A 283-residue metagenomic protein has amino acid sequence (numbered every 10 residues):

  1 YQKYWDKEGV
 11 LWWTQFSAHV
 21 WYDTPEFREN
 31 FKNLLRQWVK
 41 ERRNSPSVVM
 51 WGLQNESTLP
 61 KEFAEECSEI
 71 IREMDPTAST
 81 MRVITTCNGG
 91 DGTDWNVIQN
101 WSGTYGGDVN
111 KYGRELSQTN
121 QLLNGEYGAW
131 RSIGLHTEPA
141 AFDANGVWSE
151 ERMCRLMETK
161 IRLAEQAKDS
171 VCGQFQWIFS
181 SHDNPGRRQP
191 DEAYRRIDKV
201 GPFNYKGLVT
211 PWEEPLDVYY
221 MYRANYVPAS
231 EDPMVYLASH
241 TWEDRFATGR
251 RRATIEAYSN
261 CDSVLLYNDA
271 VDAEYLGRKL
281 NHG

Functional and structural regions predicted by a protein language model:
Y1-V218, Y222, D232-I255, A270-A273 (+1 more regions): Substrate-binding/catalytic cleft of secreted carbohydrate-active enzymes, primarily glycoside hydrolases
P228-A229: Oxidoreductase and adenylate-handling cofactor-binding alpha/beta cores
Y258-S263: Short proline/glycine-enriched turn/loop motifs at strand-loop junctions of beta-rich domains
L266-N268: Conserved aromatic beta-strand anchor motif in extracellular beta-sandwich/beta-rich domains
